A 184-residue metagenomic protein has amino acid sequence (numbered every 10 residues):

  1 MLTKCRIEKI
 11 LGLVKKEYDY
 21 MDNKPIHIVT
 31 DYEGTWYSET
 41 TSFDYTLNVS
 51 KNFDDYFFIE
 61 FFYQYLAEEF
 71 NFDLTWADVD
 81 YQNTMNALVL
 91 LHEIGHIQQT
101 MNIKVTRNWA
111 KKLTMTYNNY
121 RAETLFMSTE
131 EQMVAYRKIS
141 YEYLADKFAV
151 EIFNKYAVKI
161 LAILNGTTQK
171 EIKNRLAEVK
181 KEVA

Functional and structural regions predicted by a protein language model:
L2, D78-Q82, N86, M133-Y141: Conserved aromatic-histidine-acidic binding/catalytic patches
K4-D22: Zn2+-dependent metallopeptidase catalytic core
C5, R121, L125-A184: Long, well-structured alpha-helical subdomains associated with metal-dependent extracellular/ecto-lumenal hydrolases
K24-D31: Long, charged, glycine-rich C-terminal linkers/tails
Y37, V49, F53, E60 (+5 more regions): Polar low-complexity intrinsically disordered regions
E39-T84, I94-M101: Active-site scaffold of zinc-dependent metalloenzymes
T84-H92, Y143-V150: A structural signal for well-ordered alpha-helical segments within the folded catalytic domains of diverse enzymes
T84-M85, T100-R137: Post-HEXXH active-site segment of zinc metalloproteases
